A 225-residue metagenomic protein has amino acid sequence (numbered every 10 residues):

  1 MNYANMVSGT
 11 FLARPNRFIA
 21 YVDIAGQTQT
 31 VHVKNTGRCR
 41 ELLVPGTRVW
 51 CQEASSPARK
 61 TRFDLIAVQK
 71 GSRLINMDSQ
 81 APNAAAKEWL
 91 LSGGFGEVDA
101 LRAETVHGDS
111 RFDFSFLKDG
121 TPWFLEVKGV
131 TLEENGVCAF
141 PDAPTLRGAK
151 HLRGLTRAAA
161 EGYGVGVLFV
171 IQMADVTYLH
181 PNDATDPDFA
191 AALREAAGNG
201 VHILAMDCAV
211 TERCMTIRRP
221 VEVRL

Functional and structural regions predicted by a protein language model:
G9, F112-D142, L155: Conserved catalytic cores of phosphodiester-cleaving nucleases, focusing on short active-site segments
A13, E53-A58: Short, charged beta-turn/beta-strand-edge "cap" motif at the junction between a beta-strand and an adjacent loop
N16-Y21: Short aromatic-glycine-enriched beta-strand elements
G37-W50: Short nucleic-acid-contacting surface segments enriched for D/E, G, S/T with interspersed K/R
R40, G71-R102: Acidic-basic catalytic patches of nuclease active cores, encompassing PD-(D/E)XK and other metal-cofactor nuclease
P57-R73, R218: OB-fold/S1-family single-stranded nucleic acid-binding modules
G136-L146, R153-T185, D207: Nucleic-acid nuclease catalytic cores
Q172-L225: Domain-level recognition of nuclease-like catalytic cores that cleave nucleotide substrates
